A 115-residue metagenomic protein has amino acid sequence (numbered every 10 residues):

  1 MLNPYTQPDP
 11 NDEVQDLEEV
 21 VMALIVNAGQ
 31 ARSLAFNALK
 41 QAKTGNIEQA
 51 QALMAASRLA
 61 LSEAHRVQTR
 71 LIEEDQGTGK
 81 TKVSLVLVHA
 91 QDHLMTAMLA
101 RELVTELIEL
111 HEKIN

Functional and structural regions predicted by a protein language model:
L2-N115: Terminal alpha-helical segments
